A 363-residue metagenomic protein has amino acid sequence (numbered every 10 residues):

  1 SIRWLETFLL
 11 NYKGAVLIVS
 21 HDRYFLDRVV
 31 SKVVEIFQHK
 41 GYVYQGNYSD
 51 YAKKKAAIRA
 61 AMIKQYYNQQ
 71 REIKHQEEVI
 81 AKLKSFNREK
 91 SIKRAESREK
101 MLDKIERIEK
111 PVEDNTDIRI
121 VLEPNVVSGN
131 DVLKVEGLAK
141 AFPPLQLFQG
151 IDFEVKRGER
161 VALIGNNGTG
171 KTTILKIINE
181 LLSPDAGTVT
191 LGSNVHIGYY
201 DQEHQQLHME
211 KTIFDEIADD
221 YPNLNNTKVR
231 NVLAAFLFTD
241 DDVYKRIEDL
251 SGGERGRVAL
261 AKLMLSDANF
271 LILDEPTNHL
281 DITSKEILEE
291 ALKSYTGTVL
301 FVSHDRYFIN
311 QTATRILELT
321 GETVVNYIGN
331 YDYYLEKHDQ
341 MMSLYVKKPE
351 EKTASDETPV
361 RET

Functional and structural regions predicted by a protein language model:
S1-Y66, D117-T363: ABC ATP-binding cassette signature C-motif
K55-R88, L102-V112, K337-K352: C-terminal boundary and immediately downstream tail of ABC-type ATPase nucleotide-binding domains
R71, E89-K93, T227, K245: Short, solvent-exposed positions on alpha-helices
S85-S91, D117, E210: Short, flexible, glycine-rich and Lys/Arg-enriched loop motifs at helix boundaries that contact anionic partners
R88-A95, P124-G129: Conserved phosphate/pyrophosphate-binding and hydrolysis machinery centered on Walker-type P-loop NTPases, extending
R98: Long, charge-dense, solvent-exposed interaction surfaces that engage phosphate-rich ligands
